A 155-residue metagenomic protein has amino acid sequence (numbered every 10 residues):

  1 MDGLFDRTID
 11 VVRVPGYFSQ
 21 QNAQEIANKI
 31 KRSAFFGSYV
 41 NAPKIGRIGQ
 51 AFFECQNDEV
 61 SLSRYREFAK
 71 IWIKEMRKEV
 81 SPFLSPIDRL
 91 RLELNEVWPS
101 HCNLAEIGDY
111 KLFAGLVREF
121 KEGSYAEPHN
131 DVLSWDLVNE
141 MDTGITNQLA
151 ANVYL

Functional and structural regions predicted by a protein language model:
M1-E75, L84: N-terminal auxiliary "cap/dimerization" subdomain that precedes the catalytic jelly-roll/cupin core of mononuclear
G3-F5, A105-D109, R118, N139-I145: A general structural signal for short secondary-structure junctions and capping/turn motifs
R13, L116, A150-Y154: Conserved hydrophobic/aromatic beta-strand scaffold that supports enzyme active sites
G16, E119, N130: Active-site donor-binding loop signature of nucleotide-sugar glycosyltransferases
Q21, S85, L112, T146-A150: Short, well-structured alpha-helical interface segments that form or flank functional binding sites
S33, G37, V97-H101, S124: Short secondary-structure junctions and interdomain/linker hinges
V60-K121: Signature of the catalytic double-stranded beta-helix
E122-L155: Catalytic core of non-heme Fe(II) oxygenases with the double-stranded beta-helix
